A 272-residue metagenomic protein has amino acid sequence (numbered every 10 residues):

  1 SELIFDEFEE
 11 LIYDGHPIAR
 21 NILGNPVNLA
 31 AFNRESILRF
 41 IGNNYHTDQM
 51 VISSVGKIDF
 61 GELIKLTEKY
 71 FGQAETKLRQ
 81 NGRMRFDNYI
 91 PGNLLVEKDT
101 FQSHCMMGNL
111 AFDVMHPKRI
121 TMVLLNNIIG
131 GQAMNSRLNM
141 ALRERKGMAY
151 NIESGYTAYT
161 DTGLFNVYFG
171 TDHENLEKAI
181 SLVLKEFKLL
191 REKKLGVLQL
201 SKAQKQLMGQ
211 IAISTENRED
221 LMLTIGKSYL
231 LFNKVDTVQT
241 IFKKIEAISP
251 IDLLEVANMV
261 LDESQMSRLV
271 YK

Functional and structural regions predicted by a protein language model:
S1-R79, L95, C105, F112 (+3 more regions): Charge-rich, well-structured scaffold segments of protease-associated domains
E35, N88-Y89: Short gly/ser/thr-rich secondary-structure transition/capping motifs
F86, R119: Double-stranded RNA-binding/processing signature
P91-F101, C105-G108, P117: Phosphate/diphosphate-binding glycine-rich loops and adjacent basic-rich segments that engage nucleotide
